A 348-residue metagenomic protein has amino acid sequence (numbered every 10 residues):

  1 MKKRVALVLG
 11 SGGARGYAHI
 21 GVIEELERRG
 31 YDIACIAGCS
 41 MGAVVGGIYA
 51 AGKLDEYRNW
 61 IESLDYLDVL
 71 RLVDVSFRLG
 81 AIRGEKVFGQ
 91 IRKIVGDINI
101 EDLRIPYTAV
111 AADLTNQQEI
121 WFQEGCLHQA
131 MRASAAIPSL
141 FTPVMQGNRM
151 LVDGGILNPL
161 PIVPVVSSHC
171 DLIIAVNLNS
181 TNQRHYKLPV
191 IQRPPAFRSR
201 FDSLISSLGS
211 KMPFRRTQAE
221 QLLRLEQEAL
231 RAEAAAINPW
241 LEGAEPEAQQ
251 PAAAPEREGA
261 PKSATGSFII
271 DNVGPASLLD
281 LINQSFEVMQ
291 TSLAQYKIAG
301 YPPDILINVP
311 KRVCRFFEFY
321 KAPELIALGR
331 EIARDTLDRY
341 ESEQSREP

Functional and structural regions predicted by a protein language model:
M1-C39, G47-P348: Patatin-like phospholipase
